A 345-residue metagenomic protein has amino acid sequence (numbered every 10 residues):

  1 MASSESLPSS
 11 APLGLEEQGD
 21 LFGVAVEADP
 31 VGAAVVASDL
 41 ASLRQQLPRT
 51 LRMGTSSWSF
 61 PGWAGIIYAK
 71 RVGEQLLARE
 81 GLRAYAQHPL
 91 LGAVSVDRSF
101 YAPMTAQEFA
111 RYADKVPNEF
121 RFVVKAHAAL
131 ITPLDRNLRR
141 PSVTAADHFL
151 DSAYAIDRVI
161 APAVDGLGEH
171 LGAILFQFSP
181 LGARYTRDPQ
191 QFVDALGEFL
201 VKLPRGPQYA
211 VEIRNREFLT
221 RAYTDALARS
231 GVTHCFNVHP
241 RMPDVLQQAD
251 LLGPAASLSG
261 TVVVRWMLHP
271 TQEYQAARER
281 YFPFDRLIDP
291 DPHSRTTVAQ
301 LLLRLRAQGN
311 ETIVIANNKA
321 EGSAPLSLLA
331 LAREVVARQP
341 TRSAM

Functional and structural regions predicted by a protein language model:
A2-M345: Residues lining hydrophobic/aromatic ligand-binding pockets adjacent to catalytic sites
